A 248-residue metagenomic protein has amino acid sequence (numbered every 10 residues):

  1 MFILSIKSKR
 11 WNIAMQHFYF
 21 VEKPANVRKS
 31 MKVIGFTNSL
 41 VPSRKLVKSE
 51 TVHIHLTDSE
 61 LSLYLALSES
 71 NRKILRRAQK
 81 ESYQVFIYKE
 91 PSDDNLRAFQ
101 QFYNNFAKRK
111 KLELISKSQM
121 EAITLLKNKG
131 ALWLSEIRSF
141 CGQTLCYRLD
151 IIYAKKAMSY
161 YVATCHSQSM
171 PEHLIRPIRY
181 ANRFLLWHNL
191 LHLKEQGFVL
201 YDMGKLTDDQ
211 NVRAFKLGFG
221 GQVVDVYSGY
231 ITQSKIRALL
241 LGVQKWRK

Functional and structural regions predicted by a protein language model:
M1-P24: Boundary/entry segment of secreted carbohydrate-active catalytic domains
F2-R10, I34-V47, T51-T57, L63-L174 (+1 more regions): A conserved beta-strand-loop-helix scaffold within acyl/acetyltransferase catalytic domains
F2-R10, S39-S62, E195-K248: Active-site/acyl-donor-binding loops of N-acyltransferases
H17-K23, I34-S39, L206: Structural motif
F20-E22, S118, N182-L185: Well-ordered, non-membrane alpha-helical segments in soluble/globular domains
E22-R28, L75, M120-T124, L190 (+1 more regions): Short amphipathic alpha-helical segments and helix-helix/interface helices
V27-M31, E195-F198: Short, high-confidence coil segments that cap the C-terminus of an alpha-helix and link into the following beta-strand
A131-Q233: Aromatic (often tryptophan-rich) hydrophobic motifs at membrane interfaces
